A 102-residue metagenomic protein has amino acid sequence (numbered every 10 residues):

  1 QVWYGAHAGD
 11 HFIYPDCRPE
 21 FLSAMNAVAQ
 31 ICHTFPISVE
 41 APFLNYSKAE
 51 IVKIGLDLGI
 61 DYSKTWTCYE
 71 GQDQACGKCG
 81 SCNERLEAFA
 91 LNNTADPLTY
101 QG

Functional and structural regions predicted by a protein language model:
Q1-G102: Nucleotide-activated chemistry modules centered on ATP-dependent adenylation/adenylyltransferase
